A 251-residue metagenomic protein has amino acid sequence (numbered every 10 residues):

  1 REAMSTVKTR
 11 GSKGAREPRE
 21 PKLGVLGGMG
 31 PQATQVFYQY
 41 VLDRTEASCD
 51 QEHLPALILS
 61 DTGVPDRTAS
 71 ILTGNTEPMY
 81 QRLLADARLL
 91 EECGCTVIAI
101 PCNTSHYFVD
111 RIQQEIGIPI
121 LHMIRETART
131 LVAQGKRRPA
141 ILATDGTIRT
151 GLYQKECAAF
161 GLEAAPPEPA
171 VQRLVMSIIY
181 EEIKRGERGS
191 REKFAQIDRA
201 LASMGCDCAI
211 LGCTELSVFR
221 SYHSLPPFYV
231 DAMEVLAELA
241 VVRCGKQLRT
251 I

Functional and structural regions predicted by a protein language model:
M4-I251: Non-catalytic structural scaffold of enzyme domains
